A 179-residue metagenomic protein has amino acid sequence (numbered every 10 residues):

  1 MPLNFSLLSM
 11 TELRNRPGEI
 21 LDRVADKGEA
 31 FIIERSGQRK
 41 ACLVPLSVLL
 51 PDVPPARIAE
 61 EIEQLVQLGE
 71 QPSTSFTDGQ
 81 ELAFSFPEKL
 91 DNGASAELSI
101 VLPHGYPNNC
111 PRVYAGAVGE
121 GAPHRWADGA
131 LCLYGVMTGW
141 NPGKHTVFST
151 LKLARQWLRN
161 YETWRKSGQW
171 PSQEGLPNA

Functional and structural regions predicted by a protein language model:
M1-V24: Bateman/CBS regulatory modules and CBS-like beta-alpha motifs in cytosolic regions of diverse proteins
F5, K40, G93-E97: Short, mixed charged/polar active-site loops that provide acid/base catalysis or chelate metal/phosphate cofactors
A25, G37, L90-N92: Short loop/turn positions at the edges of beta-strands in beta-sheet-rich folds
K27-E29: Short loop/turn microsegments at loop-to-beta-strand junctions
F31-A56: Short, charge-rich, low-complexity interaction segments located in flexible loops at or near secondary-structure
V53-E81: Start-of-domain signal
E70-T138, H145-T146: Compact alpha/beta protein-protein interaction domains typified by the UBC
A122-A179: Domain-level detector for trafficking modules
